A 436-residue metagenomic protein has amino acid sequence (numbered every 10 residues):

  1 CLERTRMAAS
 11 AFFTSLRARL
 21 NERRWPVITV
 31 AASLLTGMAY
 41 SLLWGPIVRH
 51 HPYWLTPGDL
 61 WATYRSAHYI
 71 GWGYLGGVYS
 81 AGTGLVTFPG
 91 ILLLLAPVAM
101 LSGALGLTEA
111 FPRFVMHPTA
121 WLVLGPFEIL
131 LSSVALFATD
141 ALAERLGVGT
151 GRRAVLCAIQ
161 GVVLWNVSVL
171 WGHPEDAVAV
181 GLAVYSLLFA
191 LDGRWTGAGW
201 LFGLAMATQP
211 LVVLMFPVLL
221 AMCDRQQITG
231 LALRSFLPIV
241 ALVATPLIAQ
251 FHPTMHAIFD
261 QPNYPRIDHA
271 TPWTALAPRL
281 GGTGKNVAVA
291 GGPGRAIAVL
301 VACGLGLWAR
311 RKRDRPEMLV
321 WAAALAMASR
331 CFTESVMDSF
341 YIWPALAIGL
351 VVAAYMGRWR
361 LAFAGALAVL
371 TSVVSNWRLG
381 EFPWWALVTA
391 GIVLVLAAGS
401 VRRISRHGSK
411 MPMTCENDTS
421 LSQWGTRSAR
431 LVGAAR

Functional and structural regions predicted by a protein language model:
C1-L187, C223-S339, S405-C415, W424-R427 (+1 more regions): Primarily membrane-embedded glycan-assembly and transfer machineries that use lipid-linked glycans
W25-V30, Y40, A353-R436: C-terminal multi-pass transmembrane helix bundles with aromatic-rich, positive-inside signatures
L93, A190-L191, L214-V218, A288-G304 (+3 more regions): Alpha-helical membrane-embedding segments and immediately adjacent membrane-interface amphipathic helices
G147, V184-G197, M356-G357: Membrane-interface transmembrane helices that cradle and orient dolichyl/undecaprenyl
W171-P174, L187-F189, G193, V213-L220: Membrane-embedded transmembrane-helix bundle of lipid-linked glycan/lipid transferases
G181, I342-I348, A386-I392: Hydrophobic core segments of alpha-helical transmembrane domains in multi-pass membrane proteins
A198-M222, F332-Y341: Transmembrane helices and adjacent periplasmic/lumenal helix-loop junctions of polyprenol-phosphate-dependent
D338-G357: Hydrophobic/aromatic-rich transmembrane helices and adjacent perimembrane loops
